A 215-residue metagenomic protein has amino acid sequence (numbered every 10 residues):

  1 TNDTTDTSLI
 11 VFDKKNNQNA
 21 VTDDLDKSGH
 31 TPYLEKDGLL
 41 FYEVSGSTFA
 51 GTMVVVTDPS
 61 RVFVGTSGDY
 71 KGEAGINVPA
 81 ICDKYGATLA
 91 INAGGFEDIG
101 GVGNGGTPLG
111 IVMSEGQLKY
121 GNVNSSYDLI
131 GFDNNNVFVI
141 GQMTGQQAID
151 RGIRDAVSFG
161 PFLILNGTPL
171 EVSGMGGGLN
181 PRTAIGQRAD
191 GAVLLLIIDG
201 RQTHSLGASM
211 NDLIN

Functional and structural regions predicted by a protein language model:
T1-G121: Zymogen propeptides
T48-M53, S126-Y127, L179-A184: Short glycine-rich loop/turn motifs
V56-P59, G131-V137, N166, Q187-G191: Short acidic-glycine loop/turn motifs at beta-strand connectors
G65, I140-G141, L196: Beta-strand residues in well-ordered beta-sheet regions across diverse protein folds
G68-E73, T144-A148, I198-Q202: Short, solvent-exposed aromatic-acidic interface loops
T88-N92, G131, G186, L194-L196: Structural recognition of the beta-strand scaffold that forms the well-ordered cores of secreted hydrolase catalytic
E97-M175: Active-site-adjacent helix-turn-beta-strand microarchitecture at beta-sheet edges that either contains or buttresses
I164-N215: Domain-core and long-helix interface of multi-subunit machines
